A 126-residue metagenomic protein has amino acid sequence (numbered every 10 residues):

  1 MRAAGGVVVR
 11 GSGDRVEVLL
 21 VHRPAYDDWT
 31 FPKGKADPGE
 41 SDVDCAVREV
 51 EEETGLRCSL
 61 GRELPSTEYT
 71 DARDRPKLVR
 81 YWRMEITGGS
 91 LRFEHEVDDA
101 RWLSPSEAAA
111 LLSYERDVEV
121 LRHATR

Functional and structural regions predicted by a protein language model:
M1-E17: Conserved N-terminal beta-strand and adjoining loop/helix that marks the start of the Nudix/MutT-like hydrolase domain
V7, P24, S106: Anionic group-transfer/hydrolysis microenvironments
L19-H22: Short, acidic/hydrophobic/Gly-rich beta-strand patch recurrent on exposed beta strands that often constitutes part
D28-F31: Short small-residue beta-strand/loop micro-motif enriched in glycine and branched aliphatics
G34-H123: Unchanged
